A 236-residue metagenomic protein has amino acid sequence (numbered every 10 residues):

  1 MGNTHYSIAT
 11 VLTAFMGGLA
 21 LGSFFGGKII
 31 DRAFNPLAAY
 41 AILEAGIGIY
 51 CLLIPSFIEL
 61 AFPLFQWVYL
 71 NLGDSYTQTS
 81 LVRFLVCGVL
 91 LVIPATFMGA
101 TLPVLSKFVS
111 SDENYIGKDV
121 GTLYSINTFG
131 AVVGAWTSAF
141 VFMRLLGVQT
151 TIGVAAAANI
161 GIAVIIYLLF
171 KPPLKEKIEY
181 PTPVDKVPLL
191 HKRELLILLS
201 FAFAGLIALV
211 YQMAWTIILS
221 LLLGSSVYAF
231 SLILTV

Functional and structural regions predicted by a protein language model:
M1-V236: Alpha-helical transmembrane segments of multi-pass membrane proteins
